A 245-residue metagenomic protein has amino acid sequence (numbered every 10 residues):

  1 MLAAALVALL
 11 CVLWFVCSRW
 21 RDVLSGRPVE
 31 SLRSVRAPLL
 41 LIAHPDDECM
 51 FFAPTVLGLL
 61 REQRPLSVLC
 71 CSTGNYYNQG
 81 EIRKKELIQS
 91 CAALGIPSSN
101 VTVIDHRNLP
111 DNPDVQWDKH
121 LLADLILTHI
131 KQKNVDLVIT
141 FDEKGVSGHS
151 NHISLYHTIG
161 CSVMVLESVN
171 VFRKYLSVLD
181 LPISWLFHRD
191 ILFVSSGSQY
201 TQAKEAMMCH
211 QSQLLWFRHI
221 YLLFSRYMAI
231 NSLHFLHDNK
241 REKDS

Functional and structural regions predicted by a protein language model:
M1-F15, G160-S245: The feature marks non-catalytic terminal segments
M1-G160, L215-W216, Y221-L223: Active-site beta-strand->loop->alpha-helix modules in alpha/beta enzyme cores, enriched in Gly/His/Asp(Glu)
